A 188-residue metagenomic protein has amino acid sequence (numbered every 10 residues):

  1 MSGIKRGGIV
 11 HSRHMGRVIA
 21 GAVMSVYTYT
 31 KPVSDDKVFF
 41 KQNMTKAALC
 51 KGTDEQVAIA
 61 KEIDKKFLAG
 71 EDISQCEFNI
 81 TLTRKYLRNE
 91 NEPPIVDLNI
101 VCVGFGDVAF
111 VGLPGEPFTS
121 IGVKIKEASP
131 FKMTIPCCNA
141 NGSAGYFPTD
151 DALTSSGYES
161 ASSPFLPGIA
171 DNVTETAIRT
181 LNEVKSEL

Functional and structural regions predicted by a protein language model:
M1-L188: Non-catalytic substrate/cofactor recognition surfaces at enzyme active-site rims
